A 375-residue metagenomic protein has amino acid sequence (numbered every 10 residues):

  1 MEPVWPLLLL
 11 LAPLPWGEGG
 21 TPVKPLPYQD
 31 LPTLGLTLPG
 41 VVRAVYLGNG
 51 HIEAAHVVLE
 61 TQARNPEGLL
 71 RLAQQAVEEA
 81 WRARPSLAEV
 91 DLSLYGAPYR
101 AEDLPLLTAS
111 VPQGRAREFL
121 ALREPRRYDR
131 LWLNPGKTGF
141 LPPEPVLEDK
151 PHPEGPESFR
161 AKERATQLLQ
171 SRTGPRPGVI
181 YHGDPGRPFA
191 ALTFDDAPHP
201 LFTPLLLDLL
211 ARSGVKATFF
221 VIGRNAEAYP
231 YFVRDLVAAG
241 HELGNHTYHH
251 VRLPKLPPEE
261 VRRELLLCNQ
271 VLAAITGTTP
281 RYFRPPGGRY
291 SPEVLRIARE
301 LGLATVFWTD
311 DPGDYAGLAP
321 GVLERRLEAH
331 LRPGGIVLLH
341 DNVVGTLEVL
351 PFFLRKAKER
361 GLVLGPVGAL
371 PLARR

Functional and structural regions predicted by a protein language model:
W5-P13: Sec-dependent N-terminal signal peptides
L14-I52: N-proximal, solvent-exposed amphipathic alpha-helical segments enriched in charged/polar residues
E18, E89-L192, H199-P204, F353-K356 (+1 more regions): N-terminal pre-catalytic segment of deacetylase/amide-hydrolase enzymes
N49-R64, R187-F194, H249: Acidic/histidine-rich, surface-exposed loop or edge segments in extracytoplasmic proteins
G68-S86: Short, non-transmembrane amphipathic alpha-helical segments
R84-G96, T218-I222, T279-P285, V367: Surface-exposed patches in mature extracellular/periplasmic domains of secreted proteins
G155-R252, L256, E260, E264 (+4 more regions): Active-site beta->alpha N-cap acidic-glycine motif
E227-Y231, D235, V251-R375: Catalytic domains of cell-wall/extracellular-matrix polysaccharide-remodeling enzymes, centered on de-N-acetylation
